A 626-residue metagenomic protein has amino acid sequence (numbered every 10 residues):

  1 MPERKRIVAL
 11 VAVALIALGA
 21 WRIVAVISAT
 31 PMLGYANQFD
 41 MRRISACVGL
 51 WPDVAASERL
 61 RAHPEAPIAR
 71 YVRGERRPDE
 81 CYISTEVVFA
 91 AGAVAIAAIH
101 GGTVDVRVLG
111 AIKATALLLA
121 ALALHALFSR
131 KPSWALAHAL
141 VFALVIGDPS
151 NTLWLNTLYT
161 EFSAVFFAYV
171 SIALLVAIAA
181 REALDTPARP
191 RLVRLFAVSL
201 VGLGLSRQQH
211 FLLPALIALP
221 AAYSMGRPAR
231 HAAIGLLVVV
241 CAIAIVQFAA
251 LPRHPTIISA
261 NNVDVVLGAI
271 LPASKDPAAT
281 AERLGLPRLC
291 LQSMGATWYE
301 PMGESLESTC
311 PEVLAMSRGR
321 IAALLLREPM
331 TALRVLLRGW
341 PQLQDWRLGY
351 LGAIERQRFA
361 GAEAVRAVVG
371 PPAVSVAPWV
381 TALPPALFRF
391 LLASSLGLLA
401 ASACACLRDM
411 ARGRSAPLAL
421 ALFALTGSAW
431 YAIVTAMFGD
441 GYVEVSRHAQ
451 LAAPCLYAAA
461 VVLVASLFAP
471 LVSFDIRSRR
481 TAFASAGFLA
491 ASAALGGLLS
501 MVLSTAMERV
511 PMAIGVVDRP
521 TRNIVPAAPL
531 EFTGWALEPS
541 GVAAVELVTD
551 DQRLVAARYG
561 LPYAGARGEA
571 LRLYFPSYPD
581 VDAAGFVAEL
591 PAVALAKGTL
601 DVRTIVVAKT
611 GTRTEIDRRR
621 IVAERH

Functional and structural regions predicted by a protein language model:
P2-K5, L213-C241: Perimembrane helix-loop-helix junctions
R43-P78, P252-A364: Membrane-proximal stem/loop segments at transmembrane-domain junctions that anchor or position
H63-T103, G110: Short hydrophobic/aromatic helix or loop-helix immediately within or flanking a transmembrane segment in polytopic
H100-L118, G339-L425: Membrane-interface anchor segments at the N-terminal boundary of transmembrane helices in multi-pass membrane enzymes
A111-P132, V170: Transmembrane-helix motifs of polytopic, lipid-linked glycan transferases
S163-A183, L200: Specific aromatic-rich, kink-prone transmembrane helix
R191-R207, L219: Membrane-interface alpha helices of multi-pass inner-membrane proteins
A491, L495-H626: Basic, ligand-binding patches in group-transfer machinery, especially extracytoplasmic/periplasmic segments
